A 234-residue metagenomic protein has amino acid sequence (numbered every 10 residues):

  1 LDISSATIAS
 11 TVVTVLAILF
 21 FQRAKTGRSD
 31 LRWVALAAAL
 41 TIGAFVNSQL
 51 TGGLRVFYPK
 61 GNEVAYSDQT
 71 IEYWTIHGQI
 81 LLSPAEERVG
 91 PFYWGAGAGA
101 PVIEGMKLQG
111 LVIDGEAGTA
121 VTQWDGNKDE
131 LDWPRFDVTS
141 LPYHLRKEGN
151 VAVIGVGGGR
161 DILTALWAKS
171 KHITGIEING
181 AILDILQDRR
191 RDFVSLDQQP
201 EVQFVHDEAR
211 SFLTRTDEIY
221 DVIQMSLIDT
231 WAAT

Functional and structural regions predicted by a protein language model:
L1-T234: Alpha-helical transmembrane segments of multi-pass membrane proteins
